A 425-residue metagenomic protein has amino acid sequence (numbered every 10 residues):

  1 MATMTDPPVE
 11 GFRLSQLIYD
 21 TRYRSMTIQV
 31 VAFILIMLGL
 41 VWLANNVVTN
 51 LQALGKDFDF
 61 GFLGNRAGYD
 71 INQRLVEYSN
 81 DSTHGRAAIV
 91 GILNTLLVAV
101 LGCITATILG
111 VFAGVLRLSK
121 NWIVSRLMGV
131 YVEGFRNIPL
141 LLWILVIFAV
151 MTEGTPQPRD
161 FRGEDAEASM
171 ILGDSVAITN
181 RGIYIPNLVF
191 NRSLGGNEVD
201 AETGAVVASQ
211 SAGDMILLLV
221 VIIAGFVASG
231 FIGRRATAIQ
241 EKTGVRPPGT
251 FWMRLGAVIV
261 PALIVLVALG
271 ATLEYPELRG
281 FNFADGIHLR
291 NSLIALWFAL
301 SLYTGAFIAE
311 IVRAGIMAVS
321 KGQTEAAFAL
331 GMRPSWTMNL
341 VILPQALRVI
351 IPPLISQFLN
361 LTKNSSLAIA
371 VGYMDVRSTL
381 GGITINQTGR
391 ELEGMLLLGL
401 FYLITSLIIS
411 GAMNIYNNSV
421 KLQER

Functional and structural regions predicted by a protein language model:
A2-R425: Transmembrane alpha-helices and adjacent helix-loop boundaries
